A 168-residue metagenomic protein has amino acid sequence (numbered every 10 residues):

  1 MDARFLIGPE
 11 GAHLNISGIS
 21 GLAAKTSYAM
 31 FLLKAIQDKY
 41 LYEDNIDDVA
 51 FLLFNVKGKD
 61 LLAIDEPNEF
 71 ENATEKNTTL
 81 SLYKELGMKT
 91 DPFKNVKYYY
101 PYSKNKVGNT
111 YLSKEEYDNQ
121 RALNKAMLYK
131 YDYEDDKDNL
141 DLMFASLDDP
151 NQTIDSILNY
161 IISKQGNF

Functional and structural regions predicted by a protein language model:
M1-G8: Pre-Walker A adenine-sensing motif
D2, S17, Y99-Y100: Residues in well-ordered beta-strands of folded domains
P9-G11, N45-D48: Short loop/turn elements that form and flank the Walker-type P-loop nucleotide-binding site in RecA-like NTPase cores
P9-K34, D38: Glycine-rich phosphate-binding P-loop
Y40, I46-F168: P-loop NTPase motor core
